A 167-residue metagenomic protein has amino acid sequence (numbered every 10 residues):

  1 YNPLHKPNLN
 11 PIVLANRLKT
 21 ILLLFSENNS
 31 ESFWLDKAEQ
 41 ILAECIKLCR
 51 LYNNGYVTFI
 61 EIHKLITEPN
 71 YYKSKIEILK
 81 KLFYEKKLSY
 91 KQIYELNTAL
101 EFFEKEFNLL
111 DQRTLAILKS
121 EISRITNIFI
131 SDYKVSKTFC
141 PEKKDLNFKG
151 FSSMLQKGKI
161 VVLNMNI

Functional and structural regions predicted by a protein language model:
Y1-I167: P-loop NTPase motor domains
